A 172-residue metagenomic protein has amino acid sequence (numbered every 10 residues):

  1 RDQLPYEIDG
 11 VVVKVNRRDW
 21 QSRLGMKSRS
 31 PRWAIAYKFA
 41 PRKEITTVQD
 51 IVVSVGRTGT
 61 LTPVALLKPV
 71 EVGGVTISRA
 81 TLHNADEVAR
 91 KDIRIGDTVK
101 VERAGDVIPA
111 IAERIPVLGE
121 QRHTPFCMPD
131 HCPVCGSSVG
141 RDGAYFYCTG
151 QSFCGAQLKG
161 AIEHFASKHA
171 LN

Functional and structural regions predicted by a protein language model:
R1-N172: RNA/tRNA-interacting regions in translation and RNA-turnover enzymes
